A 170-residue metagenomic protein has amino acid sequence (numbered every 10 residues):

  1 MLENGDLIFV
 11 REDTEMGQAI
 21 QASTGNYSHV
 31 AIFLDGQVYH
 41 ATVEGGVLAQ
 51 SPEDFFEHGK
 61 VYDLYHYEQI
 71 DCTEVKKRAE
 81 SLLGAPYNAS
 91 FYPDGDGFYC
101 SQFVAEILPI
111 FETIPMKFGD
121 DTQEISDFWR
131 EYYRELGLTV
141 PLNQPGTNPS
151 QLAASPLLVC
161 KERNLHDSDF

Functional and structural regions predicted by a protein language model:
M1-F170: Cysteine-nucleophile amide-bond enzymes
